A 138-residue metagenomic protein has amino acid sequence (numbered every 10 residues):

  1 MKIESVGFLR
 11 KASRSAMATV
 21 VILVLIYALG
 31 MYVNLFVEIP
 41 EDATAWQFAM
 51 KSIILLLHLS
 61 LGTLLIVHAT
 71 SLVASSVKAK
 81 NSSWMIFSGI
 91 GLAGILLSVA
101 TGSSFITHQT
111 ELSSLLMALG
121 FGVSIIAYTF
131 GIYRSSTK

Functional and structural regions predicted by a protein language model:
M1-K138: Polytopic transmembrane helical bundles with strong interfacial aromatic enrichment
